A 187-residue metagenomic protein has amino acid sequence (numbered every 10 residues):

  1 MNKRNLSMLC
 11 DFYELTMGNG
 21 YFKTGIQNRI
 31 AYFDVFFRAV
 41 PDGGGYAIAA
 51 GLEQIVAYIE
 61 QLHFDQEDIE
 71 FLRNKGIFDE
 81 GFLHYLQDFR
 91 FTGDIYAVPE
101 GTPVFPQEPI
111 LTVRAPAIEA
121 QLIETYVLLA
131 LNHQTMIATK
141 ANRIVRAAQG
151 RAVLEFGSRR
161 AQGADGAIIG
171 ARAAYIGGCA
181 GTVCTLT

Functional and structural regions predicted by a protein language model:
M1-I30, A39-P41, I77-F78, L83-T92 (+2 more regions): Buried, small/hydrophobic-residue-enriched core segments of structured protein domains
R29-Q87: N-terminal, Lys/Arg-enriched amphipathic/low-complexity engagement segments that precede the first folded domain
